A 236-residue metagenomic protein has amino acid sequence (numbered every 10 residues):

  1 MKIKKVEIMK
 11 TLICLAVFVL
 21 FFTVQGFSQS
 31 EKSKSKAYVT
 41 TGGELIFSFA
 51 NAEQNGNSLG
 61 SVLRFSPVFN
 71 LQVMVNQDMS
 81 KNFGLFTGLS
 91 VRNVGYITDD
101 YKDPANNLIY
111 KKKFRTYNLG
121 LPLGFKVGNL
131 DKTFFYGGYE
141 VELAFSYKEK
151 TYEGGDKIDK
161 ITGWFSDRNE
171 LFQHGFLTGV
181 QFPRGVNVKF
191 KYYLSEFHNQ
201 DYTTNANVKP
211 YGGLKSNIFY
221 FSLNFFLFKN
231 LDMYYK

Functional and structural regions predicted by a protein language model:
M1-G42, K126, F219, L223 (+2 more regions): Bacterial Sec-dependent N-terminal signal peptides
S33-V39, L63-F69, K113-L119, E170-F176 (+2 more regions): Residues that define the transmembrane beta-barrel architecture of outer-membrane proteins
K34-Y38, D78-F86, L130-F134, P183-G185 (+1 more regions): Strand-connecting loop/turn motifs
G43-F47, P67-Q77, L89-V91, L121-N129 (+4 more regions): Residues on the lipid-exposed face of transmembrane beta-strands in outer-membrane beta-barrel proteins
I46-N70, M74, H198: Surface-exposed strand-loop-strand hairpins of Gram-negative outer-membrane beta-barrel proteins
N51-S58, T98-A105, Y147-D156, N199-A206 (+1 more regions): Outer-membrane beta-barrel translocator domains and adjoining extracellular loop/strand segments of Gram-negative
E53-V62, A105-K112, I161-S166, T204-G212: Extracellular loop and loop/strand-boundary signature of outer-membrane beta-barrel proteins
W164-K236: Predominantly the C-terminal beta-signal and adjacent terminal strand-loop region of outer-membrane beta-barrel
